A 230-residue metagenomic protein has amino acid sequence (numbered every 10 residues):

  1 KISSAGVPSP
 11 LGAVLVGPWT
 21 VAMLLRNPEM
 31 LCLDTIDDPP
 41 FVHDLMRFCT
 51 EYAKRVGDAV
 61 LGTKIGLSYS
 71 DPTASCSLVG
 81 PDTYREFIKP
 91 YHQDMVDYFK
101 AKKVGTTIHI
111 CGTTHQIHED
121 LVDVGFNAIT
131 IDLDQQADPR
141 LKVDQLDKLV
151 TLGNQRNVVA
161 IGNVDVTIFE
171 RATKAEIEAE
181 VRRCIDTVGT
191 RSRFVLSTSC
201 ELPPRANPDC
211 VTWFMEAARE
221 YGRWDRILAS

Functional and structural regions predicted by a protein language model:
K1-S230: Active-site loop segments of alpha/beta catalytic cores
